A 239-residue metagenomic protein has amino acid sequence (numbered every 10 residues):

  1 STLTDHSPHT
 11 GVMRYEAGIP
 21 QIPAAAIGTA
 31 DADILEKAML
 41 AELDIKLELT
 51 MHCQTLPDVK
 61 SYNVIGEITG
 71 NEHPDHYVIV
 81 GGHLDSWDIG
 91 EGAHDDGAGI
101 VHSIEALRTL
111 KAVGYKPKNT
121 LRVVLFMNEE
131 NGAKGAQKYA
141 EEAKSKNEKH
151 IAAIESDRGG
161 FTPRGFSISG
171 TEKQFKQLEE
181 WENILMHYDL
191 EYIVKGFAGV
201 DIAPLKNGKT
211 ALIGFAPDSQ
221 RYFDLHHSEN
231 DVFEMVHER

Functional and structural regions predicted by a protein language model:
S1, A24-I27, V64-I65, Y77-G81 (+6 more regions): Structural recognition of the beta-strand scaffold that forms the well-ordered cores of secreted hydrolase catalytic
T2-L3, D31-A32, Q54-L56, E72-H73 (+4 more regions): Solvent-exposed loop/turn segments at secondary-structure junctions within structured extracellular/periplasmic domains
P8-Y15, N71, Y139-K146, Q174 (+1 more regions): Mature extracellular/periplasmic domains of secretome proteins
G11-A93, E105-K118: Soluble metallo-hydrolase cores and metallopeptidase-like ectodomains found primarily in the secretory/periplasmic
P20-A25, H52-Q54, S86-D96, L125-F126 (+3 more regions): Second-shell loop/turn segments in exported
D33, V59, T162-R239: Active-site-adjacent substrate-binding region of metalloamidase/peptidase-like peptide-processing proteins
A38-E42, A106-V113, E142, K146 (+2 more regions): Structured segments of extracytoplasmic/periplasmic soluble domains in secreted or envelope-associated proteins
K60-N63, S86-L178, D201: Acidic/histidine-rich catalytic neighborhood of metal-dependent amide-processing enzymes
